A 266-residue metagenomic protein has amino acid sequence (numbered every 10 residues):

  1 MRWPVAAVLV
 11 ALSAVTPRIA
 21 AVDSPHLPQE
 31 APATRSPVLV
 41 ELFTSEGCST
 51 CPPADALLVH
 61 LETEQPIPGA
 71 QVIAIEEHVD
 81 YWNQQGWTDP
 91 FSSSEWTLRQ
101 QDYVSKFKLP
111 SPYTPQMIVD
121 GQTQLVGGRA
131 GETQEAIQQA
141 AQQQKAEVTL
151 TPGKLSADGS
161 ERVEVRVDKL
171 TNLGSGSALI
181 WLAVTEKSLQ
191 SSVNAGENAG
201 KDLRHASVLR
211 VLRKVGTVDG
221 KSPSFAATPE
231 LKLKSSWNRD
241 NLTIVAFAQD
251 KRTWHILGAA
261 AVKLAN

Functional and structural regions predicted by a protein language model:
M1-A7: Bacterial N-terminal signal peptides that target proteins for export
W3, T16, S24-L27, A31 (+3 more regions): Intrinsic-disorder/low-complexity coil detector
V8-A11, H26, K154, K263: Acidic/proline-rich low-complexity IDRs
L12-Y113: Active-site-proximal cofactor/substrate-binding loop regions of enzyme domains
T88-Q116, D120-N266: Short, conserved sequence motifs used for protein processing/export or organelle targeting and for catalysis
